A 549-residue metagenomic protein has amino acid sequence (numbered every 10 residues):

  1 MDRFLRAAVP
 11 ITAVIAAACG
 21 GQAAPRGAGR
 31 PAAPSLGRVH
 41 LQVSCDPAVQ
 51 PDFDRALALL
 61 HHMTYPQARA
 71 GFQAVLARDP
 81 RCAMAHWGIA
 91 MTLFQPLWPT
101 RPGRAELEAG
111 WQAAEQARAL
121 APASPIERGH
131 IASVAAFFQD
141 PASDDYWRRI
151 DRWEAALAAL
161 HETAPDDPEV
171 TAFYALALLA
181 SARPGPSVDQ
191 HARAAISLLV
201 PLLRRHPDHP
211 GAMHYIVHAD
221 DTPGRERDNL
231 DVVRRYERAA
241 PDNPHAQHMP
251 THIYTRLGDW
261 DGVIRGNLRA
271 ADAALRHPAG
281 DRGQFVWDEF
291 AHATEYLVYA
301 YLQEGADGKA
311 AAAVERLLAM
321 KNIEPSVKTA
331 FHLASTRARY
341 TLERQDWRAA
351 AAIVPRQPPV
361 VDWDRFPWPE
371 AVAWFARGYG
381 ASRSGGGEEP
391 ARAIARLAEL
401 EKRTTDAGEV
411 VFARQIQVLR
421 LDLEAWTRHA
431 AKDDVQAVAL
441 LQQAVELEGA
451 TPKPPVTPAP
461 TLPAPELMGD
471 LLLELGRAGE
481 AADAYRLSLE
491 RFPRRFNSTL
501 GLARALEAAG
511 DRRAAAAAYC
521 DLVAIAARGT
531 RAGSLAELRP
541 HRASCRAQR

Functional and structural regions predicted by a protein language model:
M1-V9: Bacterial N-terminal signal peptides that target proteins for export
A17-A18: C-terminal motif of bacterial Sec signal peptides marking the signal peptidase cleavage site
P25-D166, T171-D208, M213-P223, R227 (+14 more regions): Short coil/linker segments at helix-helix boundaries
A306-R396, A430, Q436: Long hydrophobic segments that form regular secondary structure
F375-G385, Q415-V445, A459-A478, F496: C-terminal substrate/ligand-recognition segments
A516-R549: Terminal, low-structured helical/coil segments at or just beyond the last alpha-helical repeat
